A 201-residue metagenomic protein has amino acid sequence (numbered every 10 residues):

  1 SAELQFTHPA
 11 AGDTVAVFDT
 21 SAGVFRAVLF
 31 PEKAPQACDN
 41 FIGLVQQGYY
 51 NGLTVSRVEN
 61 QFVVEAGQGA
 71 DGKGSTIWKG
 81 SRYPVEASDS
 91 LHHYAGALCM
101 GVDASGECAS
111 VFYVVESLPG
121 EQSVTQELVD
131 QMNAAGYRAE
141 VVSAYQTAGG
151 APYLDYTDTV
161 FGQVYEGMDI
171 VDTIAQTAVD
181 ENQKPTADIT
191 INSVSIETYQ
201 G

Functional and structural regions predicted by a protein language model:
S1-G201: Cyclophilin-like peptidyl-prolyl cis-trans isomerases
